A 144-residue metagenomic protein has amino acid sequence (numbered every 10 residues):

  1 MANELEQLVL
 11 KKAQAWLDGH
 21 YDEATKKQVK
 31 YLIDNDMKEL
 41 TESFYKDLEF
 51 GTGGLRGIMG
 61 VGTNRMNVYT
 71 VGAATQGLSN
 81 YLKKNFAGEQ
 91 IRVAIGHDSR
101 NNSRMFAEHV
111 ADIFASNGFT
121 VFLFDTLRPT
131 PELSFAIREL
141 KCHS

Functional and structural regions predicted by a protein language model:
N3-E6, L10-V110, E139: An N-terminal, well-structured beta->alpha segment
A94-S144: N-terminal small/polar loop signature for handling phosphorylated ligands or for N-terminal nucleophile
